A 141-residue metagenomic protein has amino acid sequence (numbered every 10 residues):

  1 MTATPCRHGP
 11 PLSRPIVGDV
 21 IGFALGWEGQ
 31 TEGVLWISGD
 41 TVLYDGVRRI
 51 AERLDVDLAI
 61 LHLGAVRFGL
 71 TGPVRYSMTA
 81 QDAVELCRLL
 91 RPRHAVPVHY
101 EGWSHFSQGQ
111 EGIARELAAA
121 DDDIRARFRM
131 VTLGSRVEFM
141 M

Functional and structural regions predicted by a protein language model:
M1-L54, L133-M141: Core dinuclear metal-dependent hydrolase active-site scaffold
V34, V42-L133: Cap/insert and terminal regions of metallo-dependent hydrolase folds
